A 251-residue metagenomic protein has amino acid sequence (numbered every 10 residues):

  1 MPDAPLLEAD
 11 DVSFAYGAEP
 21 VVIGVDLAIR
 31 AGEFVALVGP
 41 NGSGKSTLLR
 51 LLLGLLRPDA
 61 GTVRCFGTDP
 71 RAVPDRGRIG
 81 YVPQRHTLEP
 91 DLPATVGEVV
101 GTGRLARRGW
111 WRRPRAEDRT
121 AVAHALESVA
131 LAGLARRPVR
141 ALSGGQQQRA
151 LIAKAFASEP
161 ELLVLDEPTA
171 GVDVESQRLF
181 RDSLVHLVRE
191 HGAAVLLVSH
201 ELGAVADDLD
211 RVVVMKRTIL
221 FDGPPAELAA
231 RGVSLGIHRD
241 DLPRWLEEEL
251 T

Functional and structural regions predicted by a protein language model:
L53: Helix-to-loop junction immediately C-terminal to a conserved catalytic motif
G61-D75: Conserved ABC transporter NBD signature motif
G101, A116-L134: Conserved ABC ATPase "signature" region
P138-L142, Q146: Conserved ABC ATPase signature
E159: Conserved catalytic motifs of ABC-family nucleotide-binding domains
L163-D166: Catalytic Walker B motif of ABC-type/P-loop ATPase nucleotide-binding domains
V212-P224: H-loop (His-switch) and adjacent beta-strand-loop-beta switch element of ABC-type ATPase nucleotide-binding domains
